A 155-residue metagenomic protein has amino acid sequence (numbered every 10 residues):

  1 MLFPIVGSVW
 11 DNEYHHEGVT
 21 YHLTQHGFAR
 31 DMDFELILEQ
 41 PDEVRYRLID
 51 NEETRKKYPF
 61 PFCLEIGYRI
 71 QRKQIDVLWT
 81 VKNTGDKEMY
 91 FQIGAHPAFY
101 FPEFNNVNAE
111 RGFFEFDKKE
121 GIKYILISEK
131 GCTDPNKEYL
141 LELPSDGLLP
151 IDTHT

Functional and structural regions predicted by a protein language model:
M1-T20: Acidic-aromatic substrate-binding/catalytic surfaces of carbohydrate-active enzymes
E13, T20, E43, Q74-D76 (+1 more regions): Structural motif
V19-R72: Extended, loop-rich substrate-binding clefts of extracytoplasmic carbohydrate-active enzymes
V44-Y46, L64-I66, V77, I93-A95 (+1 more regions): Hydrophobic residues positioned within well-ordered beta-strands of beta-sheet architectures
Y68, I75-N83: Short, well-ordered beta-strand segments enriched in hydrophobic/aromatic residues
K73, T84-D86, A98, P102: Short coil/turn motifs at secondary-structure junctions
K87-I93: Short, hydrophobic/aromatic beta-strand segments
Y90, F101, N105-T155: Active-site/ligand-binding surface loops and adjacent short beta/alpha elements that line catalytic pockets across
